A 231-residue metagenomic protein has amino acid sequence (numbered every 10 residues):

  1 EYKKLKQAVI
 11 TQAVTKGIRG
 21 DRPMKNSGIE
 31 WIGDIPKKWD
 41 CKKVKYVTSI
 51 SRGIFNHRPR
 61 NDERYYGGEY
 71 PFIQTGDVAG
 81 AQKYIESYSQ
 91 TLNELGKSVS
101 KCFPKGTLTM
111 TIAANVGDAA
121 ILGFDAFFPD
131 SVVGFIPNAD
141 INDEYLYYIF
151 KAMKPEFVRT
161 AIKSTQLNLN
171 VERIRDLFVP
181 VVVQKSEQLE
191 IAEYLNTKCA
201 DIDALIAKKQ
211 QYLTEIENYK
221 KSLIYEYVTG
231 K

Functional and structural regions predicted by a protein language model:
E1-D21, V181-K231: Amphipathic alpha-helical coiled-coil/heptad-repeat segments
P23-S27, H57-R64, I162-K163: Short coil/turn segments at secondary-structure boundaries
N26-F55, D176, K185, L189 (+1 more regions): Non-catalytic DNA-recognition/assembly elements of restriction-modification systems
K45-E63, G76-K105, G123: Sequence-specific dsDNA recognition surfaces
P59, G96-K97, K163, L189 (+1 more regions): Short, solvent-exposed loop/turn positions at domain surfaces that link secondary-structure elements or cap domain
F72-Q74, G80, K97-T111, D118 (+1 more regions): Polybasic, glycine- and aromatic-enriched phosphate-binding surface used to engage nucleic acids
I112-N115, A126-V133, K163-L189: A short glycine-rich beta-alpha junction/loop motif
D140-Y145, K185-L189: Short, conserved charged micro-motifs
